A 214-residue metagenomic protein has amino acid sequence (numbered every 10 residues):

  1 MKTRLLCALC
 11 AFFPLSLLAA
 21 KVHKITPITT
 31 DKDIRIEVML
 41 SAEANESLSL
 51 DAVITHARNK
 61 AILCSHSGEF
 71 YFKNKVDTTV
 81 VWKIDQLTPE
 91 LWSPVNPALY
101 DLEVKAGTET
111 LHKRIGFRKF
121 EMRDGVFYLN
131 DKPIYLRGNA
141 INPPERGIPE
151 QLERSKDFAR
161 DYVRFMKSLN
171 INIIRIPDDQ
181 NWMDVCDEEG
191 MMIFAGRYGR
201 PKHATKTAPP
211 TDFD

Functional and structural regions predicted by a protein language model:
M1-L5, A11, L17-P177, C186-I193 (+1 more regions): Secreted/periplasmic carbohydrate-active enzymes, especially glycoside hydrolases
R137, Y198-D214: Active-site-adjacent "subsite" loops/lids of carbohydrate-active enzymes
I141, D179, Y198-R200: Active-site beta-loop-alpha junctions enriched in small/polar residues
W182: Aromatic/hydrophobic pocket-lining residues that form π-stacking "cages" and hydrophobic walls in ligand
